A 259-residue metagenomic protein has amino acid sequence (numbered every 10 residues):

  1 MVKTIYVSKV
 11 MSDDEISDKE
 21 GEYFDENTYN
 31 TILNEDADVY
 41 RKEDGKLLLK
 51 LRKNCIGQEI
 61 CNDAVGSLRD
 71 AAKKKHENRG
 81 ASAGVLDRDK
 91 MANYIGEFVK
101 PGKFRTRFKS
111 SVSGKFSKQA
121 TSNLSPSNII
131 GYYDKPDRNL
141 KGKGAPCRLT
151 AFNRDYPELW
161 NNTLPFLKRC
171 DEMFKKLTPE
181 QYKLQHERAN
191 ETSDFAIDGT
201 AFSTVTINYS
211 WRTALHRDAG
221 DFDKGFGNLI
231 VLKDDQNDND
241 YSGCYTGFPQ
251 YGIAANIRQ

Functional and structural regions predicted by a protein language model:
M1-D238, S242-Y245, A254: Fe(II)/2-oxoglutarate oxygenase catalytic core
Q250-Q259: Short acidic-glycine-tyrosine-enriched beta hairpin
